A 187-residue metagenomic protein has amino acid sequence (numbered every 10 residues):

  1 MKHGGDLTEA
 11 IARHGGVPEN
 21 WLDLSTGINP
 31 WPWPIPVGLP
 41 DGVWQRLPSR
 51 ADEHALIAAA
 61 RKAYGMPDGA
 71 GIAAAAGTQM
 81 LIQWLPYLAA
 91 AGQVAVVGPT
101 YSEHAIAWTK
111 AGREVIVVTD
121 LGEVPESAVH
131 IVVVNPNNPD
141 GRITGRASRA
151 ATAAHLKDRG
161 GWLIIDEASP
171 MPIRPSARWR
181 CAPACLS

Functional and structural regions predicted by a protein language model:
M1-D52: N-terminal "arm"/small-domain region of PLP-dependent enzymes with the aminotransferase-like
V43-D158, I164, S169-C185: Conserved core of the PLP fold type I
